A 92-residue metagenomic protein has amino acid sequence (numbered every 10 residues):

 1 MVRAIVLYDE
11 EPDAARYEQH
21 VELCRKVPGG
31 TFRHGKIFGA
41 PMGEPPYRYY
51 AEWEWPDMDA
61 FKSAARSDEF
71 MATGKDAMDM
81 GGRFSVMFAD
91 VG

Functional and structural regions predicted by a protein language model:
M1-D68, M87-G92: Short S/T/G/P-rich N-terminal loop/turn motif that feeds into the first structured element of a domain
E69-D76, M80: Vicinal oxygen chelate
M78-A89: A short, hydrophobic/aromatic-rich structural module that often spans a beta strand with its adjoining loop
